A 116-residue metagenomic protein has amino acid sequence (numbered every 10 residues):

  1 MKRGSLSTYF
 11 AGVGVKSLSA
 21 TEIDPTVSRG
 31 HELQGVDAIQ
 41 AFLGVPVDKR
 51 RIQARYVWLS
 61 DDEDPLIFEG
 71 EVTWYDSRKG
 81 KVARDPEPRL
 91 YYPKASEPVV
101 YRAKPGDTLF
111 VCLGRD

Functional and structural regions predicted by a protein language model:
M1-D116: Intrinsically disordered, charged low-complexity linkers and terminal tails that flank or connect structured domains
